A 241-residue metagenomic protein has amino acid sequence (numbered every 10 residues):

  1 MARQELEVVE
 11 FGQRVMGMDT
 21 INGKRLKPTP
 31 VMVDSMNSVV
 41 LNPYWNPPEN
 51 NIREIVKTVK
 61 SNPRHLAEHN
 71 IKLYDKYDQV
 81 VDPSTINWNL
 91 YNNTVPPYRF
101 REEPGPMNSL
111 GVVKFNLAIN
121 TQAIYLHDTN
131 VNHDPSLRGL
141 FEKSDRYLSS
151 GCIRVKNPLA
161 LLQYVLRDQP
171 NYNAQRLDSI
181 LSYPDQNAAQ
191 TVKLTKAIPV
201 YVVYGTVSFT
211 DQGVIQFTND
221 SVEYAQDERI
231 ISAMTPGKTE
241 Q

Functional and structural regions predicted by a protein language model:
M1-Q241: Well-ordered beta-sheet/strand-loop patches within structured domains
